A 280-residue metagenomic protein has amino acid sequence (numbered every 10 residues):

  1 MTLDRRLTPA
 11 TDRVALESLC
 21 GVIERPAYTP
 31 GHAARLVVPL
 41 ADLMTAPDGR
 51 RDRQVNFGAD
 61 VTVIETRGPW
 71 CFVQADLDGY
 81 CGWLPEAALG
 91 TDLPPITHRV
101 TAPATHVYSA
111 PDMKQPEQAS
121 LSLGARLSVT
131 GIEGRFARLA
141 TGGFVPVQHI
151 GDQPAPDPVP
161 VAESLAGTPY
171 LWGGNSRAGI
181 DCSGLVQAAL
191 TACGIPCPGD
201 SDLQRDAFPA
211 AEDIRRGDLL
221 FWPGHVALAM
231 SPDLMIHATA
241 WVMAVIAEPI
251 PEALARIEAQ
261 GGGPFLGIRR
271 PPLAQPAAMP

Functional and structural regions predicted by a protein language model:
M1-H32, A59-T62, R67, Q74-H106 (+2 more regions): Boundary regions of SH3-family modules and the immediately adjacent low-complexity/disordered segments in eukaryotic
P30-L43, P94-Y108, Q187-S201: Short, basic/aromatic beta-hairpin or loop at an interaction surface
P39-T66: Active-site-flanking structural segment that lines cofactor/substrate pockets
M44-R50, V107-E117, Q204-A211: Short alpha-helix capping/helix-loop boundary micro-motifs
R50, N56-A59, P116-S122, R215 (+1 more regions): Residue-level recognition of short, solvent-exposed, well-ordered loop/turn junctions that link secondary-structure
A162, G174-C193: Active-site nucleophilic cysteine motif
I195-P251: ...with weaker cross-activation on analogous glycine-rich loops/strands in unrelated enzymes
I257-P280: Low-complexity, Gly/Ser/Thr/Pro-rich intrinsically disordered linker/tail segments
